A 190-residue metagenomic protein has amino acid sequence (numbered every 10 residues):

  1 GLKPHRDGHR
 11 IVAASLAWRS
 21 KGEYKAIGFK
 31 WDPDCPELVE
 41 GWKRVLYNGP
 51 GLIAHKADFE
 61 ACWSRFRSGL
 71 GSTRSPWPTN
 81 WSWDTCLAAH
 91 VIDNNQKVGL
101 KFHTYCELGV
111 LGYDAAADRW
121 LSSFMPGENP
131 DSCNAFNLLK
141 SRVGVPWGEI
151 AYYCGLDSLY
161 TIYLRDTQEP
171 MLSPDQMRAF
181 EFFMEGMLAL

Functional and structural regions predicted by a protein language model:
G1-H9: Entry/capping segment at the start of metal-dependent catalytic domains with acidic active-site entry clusters
H9-A13, E185: A short, compositionally biased
I11-V12, W18-E169, L190: Active-site-proximal helix-loop-helix substrate-binding element of RNase H-like nuclease domains
L172-L190: Acidic catalytic cores of enzymes that act on phosphate-bearing nucleotides/polynucleotides
